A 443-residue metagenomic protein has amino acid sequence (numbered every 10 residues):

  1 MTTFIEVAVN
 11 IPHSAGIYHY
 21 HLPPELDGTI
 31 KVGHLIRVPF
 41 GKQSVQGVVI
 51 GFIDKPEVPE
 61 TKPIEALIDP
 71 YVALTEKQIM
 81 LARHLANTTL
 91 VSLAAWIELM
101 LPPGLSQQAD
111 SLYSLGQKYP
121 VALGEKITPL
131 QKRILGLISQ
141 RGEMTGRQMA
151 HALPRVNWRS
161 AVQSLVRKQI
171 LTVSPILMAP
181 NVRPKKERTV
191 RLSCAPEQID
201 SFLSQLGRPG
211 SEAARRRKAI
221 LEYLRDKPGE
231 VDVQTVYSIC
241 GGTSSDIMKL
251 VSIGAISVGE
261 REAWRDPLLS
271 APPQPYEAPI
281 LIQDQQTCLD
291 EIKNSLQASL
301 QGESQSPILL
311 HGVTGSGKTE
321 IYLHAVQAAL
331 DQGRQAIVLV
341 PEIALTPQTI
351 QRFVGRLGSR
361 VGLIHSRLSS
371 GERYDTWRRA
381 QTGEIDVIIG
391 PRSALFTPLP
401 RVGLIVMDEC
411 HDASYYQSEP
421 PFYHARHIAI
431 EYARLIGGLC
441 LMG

Functional and structural regions predicted by a protein language model:
M1-G443: Accessory, non-ATPase domains that flank or precede helicase/AAA+ motor cores in DNA-metabolism machines
